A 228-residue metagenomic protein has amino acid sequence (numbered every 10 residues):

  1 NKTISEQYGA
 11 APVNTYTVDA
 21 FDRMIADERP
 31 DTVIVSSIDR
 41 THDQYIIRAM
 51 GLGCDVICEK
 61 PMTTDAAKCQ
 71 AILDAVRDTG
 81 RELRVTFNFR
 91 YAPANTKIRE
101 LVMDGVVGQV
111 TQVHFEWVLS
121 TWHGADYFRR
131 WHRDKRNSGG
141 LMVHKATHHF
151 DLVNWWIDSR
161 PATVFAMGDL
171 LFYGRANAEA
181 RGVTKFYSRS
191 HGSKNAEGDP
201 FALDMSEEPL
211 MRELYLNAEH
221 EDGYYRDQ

Functional and structural regions predicted by a protein language model:
N1-A10: N-terminal Rossmann-like dinucleotide-binding module
Y8-G9, E28, I157: A broad structural signal for alpha-helix termini and local helix breaks/kinks
V13-D31: A structured beta-alpha segment of the ubiquitous adenosine-cofactor-binding alpha/beta core
D27, D31-T32, I38-D39, D43-R90 (+1 more regions): Beta-strand-loop-alpha-helix segment that lines the small-molecule cofactor/substrate pocket of alpha/beta enzymes
S36-S37, W117: Glycine-rich, N-terminal phosphate-binding loop of Rossmann-like dinucleotide-binding domains
R81-E82, F89-R226: Predominantly a Rossmann-like dinucleotide-binding segment in NAD(P)-dependent oxidoreductases
